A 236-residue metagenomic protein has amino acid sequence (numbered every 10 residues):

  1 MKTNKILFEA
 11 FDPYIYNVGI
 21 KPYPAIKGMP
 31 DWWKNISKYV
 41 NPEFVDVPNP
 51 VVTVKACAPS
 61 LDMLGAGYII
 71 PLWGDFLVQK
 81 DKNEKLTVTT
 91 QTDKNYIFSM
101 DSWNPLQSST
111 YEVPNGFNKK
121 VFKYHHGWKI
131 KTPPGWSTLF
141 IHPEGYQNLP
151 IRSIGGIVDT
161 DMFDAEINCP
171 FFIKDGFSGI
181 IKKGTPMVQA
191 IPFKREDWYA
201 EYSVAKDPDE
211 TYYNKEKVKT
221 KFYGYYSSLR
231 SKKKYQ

Functional and structural regions predicted by a protein language model:
M1-E166, P170-Q236: Non-catalytic terminal segments and appended small domains
